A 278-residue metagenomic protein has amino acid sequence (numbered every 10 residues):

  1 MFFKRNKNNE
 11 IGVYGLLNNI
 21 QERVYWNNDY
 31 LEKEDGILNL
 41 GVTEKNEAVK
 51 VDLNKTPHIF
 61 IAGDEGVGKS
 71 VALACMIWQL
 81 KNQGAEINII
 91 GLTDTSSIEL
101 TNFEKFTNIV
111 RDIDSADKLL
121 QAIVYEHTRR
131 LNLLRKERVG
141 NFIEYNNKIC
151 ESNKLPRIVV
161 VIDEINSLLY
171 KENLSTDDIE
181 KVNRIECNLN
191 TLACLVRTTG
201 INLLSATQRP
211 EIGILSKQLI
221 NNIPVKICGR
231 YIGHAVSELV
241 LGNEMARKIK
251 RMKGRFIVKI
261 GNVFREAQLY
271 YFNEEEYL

Functional and structural regions predicted by a protein language model:
F2-V139, P156-I232, L239-L241, A246-K250 (+2 more regions): P-loop NTPase catalytic phosphate-binding loop
A122, E144-S152: Conserved alpha-helical scaffold flanking the Walker A/P-loop in AAA+ ATPase domains
